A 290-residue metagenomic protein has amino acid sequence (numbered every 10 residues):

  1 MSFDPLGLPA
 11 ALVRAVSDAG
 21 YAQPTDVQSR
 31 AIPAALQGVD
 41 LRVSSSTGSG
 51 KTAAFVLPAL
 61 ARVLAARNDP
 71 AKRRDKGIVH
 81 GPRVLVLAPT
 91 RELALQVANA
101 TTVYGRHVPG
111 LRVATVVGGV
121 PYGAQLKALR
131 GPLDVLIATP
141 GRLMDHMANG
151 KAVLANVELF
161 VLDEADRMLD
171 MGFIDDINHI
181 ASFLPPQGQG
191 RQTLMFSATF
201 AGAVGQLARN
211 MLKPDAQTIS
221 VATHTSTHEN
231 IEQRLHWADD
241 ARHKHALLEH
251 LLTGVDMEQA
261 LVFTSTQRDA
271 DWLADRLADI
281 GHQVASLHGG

Functional and structural regions predicted by a protein language model:
M1-G290: Conserved helicase RecA-like core
